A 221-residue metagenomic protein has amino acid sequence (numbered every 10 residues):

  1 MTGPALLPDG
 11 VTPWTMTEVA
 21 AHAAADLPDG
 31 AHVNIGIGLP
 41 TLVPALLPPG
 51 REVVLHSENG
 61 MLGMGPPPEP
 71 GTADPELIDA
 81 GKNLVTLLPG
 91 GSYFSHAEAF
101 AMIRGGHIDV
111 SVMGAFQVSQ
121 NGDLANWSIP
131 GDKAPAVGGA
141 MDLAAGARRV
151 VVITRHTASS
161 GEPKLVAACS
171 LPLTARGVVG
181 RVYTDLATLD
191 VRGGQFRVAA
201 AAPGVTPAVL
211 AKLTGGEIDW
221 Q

Functional and structural regions predicted by a protein language model:
M1-H32, T41, A45-V53, P67: N-terminal glycine-/serine-/threonine-rich phosphate-binding loop
M1-L7, T15-E18, M64, E69-Q221: Conserved phosphate- and dinucleotide-binding cores of soluble alpha/beta proteins, encompassing both enzyme active
G38: Substrate-recognition/specificity elements adjacent to catalytic centers across diverse enzyme folds
E58-L62: Short, acidic/turn-prone active-site loops that include or flank metal/cofactor- and phosphate-binding residues
